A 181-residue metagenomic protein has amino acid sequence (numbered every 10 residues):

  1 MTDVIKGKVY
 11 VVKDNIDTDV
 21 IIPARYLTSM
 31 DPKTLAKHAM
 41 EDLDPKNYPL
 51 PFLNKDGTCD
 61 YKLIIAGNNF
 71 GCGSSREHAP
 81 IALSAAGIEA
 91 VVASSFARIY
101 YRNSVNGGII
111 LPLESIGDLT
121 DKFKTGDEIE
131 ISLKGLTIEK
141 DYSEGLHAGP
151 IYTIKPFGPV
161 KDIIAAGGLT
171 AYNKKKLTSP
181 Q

Functional and structural regions predicted by a protein language model:
M1-S29, A171-Q181: N-terminal, positively charged, Ser/Thr/Ala/Gly-biased leader segments that form transit/presequence-like amphipathic
T2-I5, P32, K124, H147: A generic structural signal for short, non-catalytic loop/turn and secondary-structure boundary residues
D3, Y10, L63, G67-G71 (+1 more regions): Short glycine- and Lys/Arg-enriched binding-loop motifs that mark or flank ligand-binding interfaces
V12, D17-T18, I22-P23, D31 (+4 more regions): Glycine-rich, flexible loop/turn motifs
I16, G71-E77, A165-N173: Conserved phosphate/anionic-ligand binding catalytic regions in large, soluble enzymes, centered on
V20, H38, N103, D162 (+1 more regions): Alpha-helical scaffold segments in soluble metabolic enzymes
T28-G135: Feature captures the catalytic cores and cofactor-binding loops of soluble hydro-lyases/lyases that act on carboxylate
G108-Q181: Acidic, glycine-rich flexible loop/linker segments
